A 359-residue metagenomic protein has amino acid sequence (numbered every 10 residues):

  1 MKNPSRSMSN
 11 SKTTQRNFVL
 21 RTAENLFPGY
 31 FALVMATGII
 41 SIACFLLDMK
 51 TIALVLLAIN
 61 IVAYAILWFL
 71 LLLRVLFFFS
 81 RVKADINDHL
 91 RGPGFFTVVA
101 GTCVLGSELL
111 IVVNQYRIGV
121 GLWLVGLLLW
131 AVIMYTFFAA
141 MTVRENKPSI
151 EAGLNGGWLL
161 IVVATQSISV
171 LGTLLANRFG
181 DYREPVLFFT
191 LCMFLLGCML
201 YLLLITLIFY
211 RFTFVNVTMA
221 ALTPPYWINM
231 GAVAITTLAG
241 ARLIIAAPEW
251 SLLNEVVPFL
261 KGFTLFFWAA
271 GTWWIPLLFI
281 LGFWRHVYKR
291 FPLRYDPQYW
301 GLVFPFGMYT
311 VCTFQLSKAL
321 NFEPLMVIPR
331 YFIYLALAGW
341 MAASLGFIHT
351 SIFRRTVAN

Functional and structural regions predicted by a protein language model:
K2-L72, F77: N-terminal signal-anchor module of multipass membrane proteins
T13-I42, S80-S107, W123-G126, T142-T173 (+8 more regions): Juxtamembrane helix-loop boundaries in multi-pass membrane proteins
K50-T51, F179-R183, A247-P258, V287-F291 (+1 more regions): Extracellular/periplasmic helix-loop-helix junctions in multi-pass membrane proteins
K50-V120, L124-G126: Membrane helical hairpin/interfacial module
V55-I59, F259-I275, Y295-P297: A loop-to-helix transmembrane entry motif
I61-A63, W268-A270, V327-A342: Small-residue-rich transmembrane alpha-helices that serve as helix-helix interface/gating elements in multipass
E108-I111, M134-K147, V170-F179, M199-T218 (+2 more regions): Internal transmembrane alpha-helix with an interfacial aromatic "cap," most often the third helix
I205, Y210-F212, A232, A239-G240 (+4 more regions): Predominantly late transmembrane helices and immediately cytosolic-facing juxtamembrane segments
